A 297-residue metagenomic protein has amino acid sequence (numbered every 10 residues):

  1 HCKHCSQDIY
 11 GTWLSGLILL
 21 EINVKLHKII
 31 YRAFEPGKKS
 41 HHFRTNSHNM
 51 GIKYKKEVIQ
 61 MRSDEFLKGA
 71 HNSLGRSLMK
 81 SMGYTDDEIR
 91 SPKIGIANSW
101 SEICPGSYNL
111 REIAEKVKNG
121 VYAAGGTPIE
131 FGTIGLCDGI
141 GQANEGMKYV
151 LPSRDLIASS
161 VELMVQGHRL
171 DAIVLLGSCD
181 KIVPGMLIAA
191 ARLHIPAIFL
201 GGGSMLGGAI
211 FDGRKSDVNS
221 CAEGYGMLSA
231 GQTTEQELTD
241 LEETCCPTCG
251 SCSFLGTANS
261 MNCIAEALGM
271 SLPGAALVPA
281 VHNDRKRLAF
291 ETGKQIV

Functional and structural regions predicted by a protein language model:
C2-C5: Cysteine-centered motifs
Y10, Y31-F34, F43, Y54: Aromatic (phenylalanine/tyrosine) cluster motif
I22-K25, I29, K38-S40, N46 (+1 more regions): Polybasic, lysine-rich low-complexity intrinsically disordered segments
V58-E88, E115: N-terminal amphipathic/basic leader segments beginning at the initiator methionine
R62-E65, D86-I89, G125-T133, E235-L241 (+1 more regions): Flexible, glycine/charged-enriched surface loops at secondary-structure junctions
D87-G201: Long, structured ligand/cofactor-binding scaffold of large enzymes
V150-V297: Active-site cavity-forming subdomains of large catalytic enzyme subunits
